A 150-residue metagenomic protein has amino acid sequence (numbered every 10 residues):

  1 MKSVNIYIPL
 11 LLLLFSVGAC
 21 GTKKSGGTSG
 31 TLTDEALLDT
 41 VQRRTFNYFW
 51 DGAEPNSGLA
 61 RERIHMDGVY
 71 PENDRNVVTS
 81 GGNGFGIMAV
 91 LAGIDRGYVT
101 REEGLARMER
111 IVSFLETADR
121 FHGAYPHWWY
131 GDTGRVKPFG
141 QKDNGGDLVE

Functional and structural regions predicted by a protein language model:
M1-I8: Bacterial N-terminal signal peptides that target proteins for export
S16-A19: C-terminal motif of bacterial Sec signal peptides marking the signal peptidase cleavage site
G21-K23: Bacterial signal peptide processing site
G26-R75: Low-complexity, Ser/Thr/Pro/Gly-enriched N-terminal "stalk/linker" regions
S29-L37, N47-Y48, G84-V99, F114 (+1 more regions): Well-ordered alpha-helical scaffold segments within catalytic/enzyme domains
V41, V77-M88, G145-E150: Aromatic- and histidine-enriched alpha-helix N-cap/loop-to-helix transition segments that scaffold the rims
Q42-G58, A106-A124: Long, well-ordered core segments of solenoidal/helical folds
R61-V77, A124-G146: Carbohydrate-binding/catalytic loop surfaces
